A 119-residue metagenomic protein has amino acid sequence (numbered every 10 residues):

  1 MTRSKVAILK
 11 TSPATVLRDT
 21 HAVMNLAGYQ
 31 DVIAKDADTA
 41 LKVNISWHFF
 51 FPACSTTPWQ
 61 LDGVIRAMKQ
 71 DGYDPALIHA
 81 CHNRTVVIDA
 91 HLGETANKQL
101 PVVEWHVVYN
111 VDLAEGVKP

Functional and structural regions predicted by a protein language model:
M1-P119: N-terminal and secondary-structure boundary signal
